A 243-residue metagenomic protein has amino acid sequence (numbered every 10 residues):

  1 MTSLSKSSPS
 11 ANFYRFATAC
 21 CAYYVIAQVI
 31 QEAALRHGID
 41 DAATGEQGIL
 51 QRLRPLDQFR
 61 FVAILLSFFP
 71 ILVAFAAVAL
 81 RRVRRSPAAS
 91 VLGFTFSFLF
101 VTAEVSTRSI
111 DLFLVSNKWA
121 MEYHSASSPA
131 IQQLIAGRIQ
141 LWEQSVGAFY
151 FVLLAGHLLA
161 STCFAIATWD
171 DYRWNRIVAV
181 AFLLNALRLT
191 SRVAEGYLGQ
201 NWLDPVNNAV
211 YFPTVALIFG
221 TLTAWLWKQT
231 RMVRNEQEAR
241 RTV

Functional and structural regions predicted by a protein language model:
T2-R241: Hydrophobic, aromatic-enriched alpha-helical segments typical of multi-pass transmembrane helices
